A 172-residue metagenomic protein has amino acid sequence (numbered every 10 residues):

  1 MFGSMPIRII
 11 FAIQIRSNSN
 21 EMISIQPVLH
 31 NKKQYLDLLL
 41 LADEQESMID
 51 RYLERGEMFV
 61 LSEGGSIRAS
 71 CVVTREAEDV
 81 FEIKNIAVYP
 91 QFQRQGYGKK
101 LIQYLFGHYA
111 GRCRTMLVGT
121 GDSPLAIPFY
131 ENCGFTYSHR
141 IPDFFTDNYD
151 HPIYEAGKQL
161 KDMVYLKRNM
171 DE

Functional and structural regions predicted by a protein language model:
I10-N31, V164, E172: Conserved N-terminal entry element of GNAT/NAT acetyltransferase domains
Q26-N85, Y89-P90, I102: Acetyl-CoA-dependent GNAT
G56, L160-Y165: Short hydrophobic/aromatic beta-strand or adjacent loop that forms the aromatic wall/cage of a ligand/substrate-binding
F92, G96-Y104: Conserved acetyl-CoA pyrophosphate-binding loop and the N-cap/start of the following alpha-helix in GNAT-like
Y109-G121: Conserved GNAT acetyl-CoA-binding A-motif
L117-G119, E131, T136-G157: Conserved catalytic-core motifs of GNAT/GCN5-like acyltransferases
